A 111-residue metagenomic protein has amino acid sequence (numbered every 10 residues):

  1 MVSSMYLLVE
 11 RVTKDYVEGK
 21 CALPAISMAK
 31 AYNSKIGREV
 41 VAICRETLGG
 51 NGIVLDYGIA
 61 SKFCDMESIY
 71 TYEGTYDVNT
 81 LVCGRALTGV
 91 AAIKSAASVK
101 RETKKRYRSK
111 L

Functional and structural regions predicted by a protein language model:
M1-L111: Alpha-helical interface subdomain recognition
